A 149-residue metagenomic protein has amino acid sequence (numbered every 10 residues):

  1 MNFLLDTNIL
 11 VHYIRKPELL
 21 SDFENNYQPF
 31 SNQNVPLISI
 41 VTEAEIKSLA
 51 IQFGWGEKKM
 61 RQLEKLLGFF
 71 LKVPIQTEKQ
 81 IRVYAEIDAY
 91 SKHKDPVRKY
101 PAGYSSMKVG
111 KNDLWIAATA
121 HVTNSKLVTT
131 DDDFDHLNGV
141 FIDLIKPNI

Functional and structural regions predicted by a protein language model:
M1, Q33-P36, F69-L71, H121-K126: Short active-site oxyanion
M1-S39, S48-E64: Short, well-structured N-terminal submotif of metal-dependent ribonuclease cores
D6-T7, I46, Y84, A120: Generic structural signal for small/hydrophobic residues in well-ordered secondary structure, especially within
L10, E43-I46, F134-D135: A generic structural signal for short hydrophobic patches within well-formed alpha-helices
S39, N112, T130: Replace "coordinates the UDP/GDP/TDP-sugar" with "coordinates nucleotide-activated sugar donors
L71-T77, L144-I149: Short acidic-hydrophobic, aromatic-tinged amphipathic segments that line or gate anion-handling sites
K72-K126: Active-site neighborhoods of divalent-metal-dependent phosphate/nucleic-acid chemistry enzymes
A117-I149: Acidic, PIN/NYN-like endoribonuclease modules and their adjacent C-terminal/linker elements
